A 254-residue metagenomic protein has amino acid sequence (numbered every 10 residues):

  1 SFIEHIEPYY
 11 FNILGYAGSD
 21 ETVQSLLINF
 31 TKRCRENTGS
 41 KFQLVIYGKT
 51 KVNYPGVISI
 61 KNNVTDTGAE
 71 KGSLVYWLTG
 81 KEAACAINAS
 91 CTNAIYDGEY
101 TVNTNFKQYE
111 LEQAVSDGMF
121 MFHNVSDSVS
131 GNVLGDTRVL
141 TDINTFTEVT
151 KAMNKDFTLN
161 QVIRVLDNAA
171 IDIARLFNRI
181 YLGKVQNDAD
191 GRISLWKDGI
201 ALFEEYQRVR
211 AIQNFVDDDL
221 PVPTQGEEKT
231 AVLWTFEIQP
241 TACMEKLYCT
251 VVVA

Functional and structural regions predicted by a protein language model:
S1-T101: Extracellular Cys-Trp
E82-A254: Structured, hydrophobic secondary-structure cores that serve as assembly/anchoring elements
